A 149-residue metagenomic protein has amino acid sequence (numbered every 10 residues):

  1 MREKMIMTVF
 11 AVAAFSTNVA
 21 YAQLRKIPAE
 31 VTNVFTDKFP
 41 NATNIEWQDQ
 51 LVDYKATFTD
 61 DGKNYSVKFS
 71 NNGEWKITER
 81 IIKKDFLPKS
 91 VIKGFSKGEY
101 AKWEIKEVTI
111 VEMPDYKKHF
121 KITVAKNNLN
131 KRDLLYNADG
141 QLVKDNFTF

Functional and structural regions predicted by a protein language model:
M1-K26, F35: Bacterial Sec-dependent N-terminal signal peptides
Q23-F149: Interaction-mediating elements
